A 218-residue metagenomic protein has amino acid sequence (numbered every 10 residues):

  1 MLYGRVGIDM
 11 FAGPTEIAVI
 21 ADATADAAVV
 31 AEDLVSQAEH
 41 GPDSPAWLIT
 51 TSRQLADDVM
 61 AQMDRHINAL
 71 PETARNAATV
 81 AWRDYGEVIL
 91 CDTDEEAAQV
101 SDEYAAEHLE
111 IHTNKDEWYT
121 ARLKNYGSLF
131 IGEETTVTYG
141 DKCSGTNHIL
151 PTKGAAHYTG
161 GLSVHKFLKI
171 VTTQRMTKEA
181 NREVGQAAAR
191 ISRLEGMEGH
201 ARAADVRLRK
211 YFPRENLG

Functional and structural regions predicted by a protein language model:
M1, V29-D33, D58-Q62, K142-S144: Short acidic, glycine/serine/threonine-rich loops at helix termini
M1-P45: Conserved NAD(P)+-binding/catalytic subdomain of aldehyde/semialdehyde dehydrogenases
M10, A23, A27, S52 (+7 more regions): Generic structural signal for well-ordered, non-membrane alpha-helical segments in soluble metabolic enzymes
E16-I17, D26, Q54-A56, W118 (+1 more regions): Short gly/pro/ser/thr-enriched loop/turn and capping motifs at secondary-structure boundaries
I20-D22, L48-S52, L90-C91, I131-G132 (+1 more regions): Short beta-strand-to-turn element immediately C-terminal to the catalytic PLP-Schiff-base lysine in fold type I
H40, L48-Y126: A glycine- and small/hydrophobic-rich beta-loop-beta segment that serves as a flexible "lid/hinge" or phosphate-binding
D94, D102-G218: C-terminal core of ALDH-fold dehydrogenases
